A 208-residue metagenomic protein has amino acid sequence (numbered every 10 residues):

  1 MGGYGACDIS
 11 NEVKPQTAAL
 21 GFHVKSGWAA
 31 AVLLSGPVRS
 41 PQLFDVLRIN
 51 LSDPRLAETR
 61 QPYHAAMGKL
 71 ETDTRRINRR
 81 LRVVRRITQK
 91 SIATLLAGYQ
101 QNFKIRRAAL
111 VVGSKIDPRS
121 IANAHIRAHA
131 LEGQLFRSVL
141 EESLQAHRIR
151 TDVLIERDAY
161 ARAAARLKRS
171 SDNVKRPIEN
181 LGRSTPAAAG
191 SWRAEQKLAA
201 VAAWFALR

Functional and structural regions predicted by a protein language model:
G2-R208: Phosphate- and other anionic-substrate recognition elements at nucleic-acid/protein interfaces
